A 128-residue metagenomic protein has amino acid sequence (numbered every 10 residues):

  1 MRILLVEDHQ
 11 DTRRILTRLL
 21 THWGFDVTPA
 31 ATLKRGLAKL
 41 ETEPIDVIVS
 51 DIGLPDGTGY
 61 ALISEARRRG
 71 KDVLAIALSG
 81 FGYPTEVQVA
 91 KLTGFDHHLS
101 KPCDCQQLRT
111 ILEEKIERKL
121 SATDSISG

Functional and structural regions predicted by a protein language model:
E7: Conserved acidic carboxylate
Q10-T28: Two-component/phosphorelay signaling modules centered on CheY-like receiver
T17, C103-L112, L120, D124: C-terminal output helix
P29-V47: Acidic, metal-coordinating helix/loop segments flanking the phosphotransfer/catalytic sites of two-component signaling
T32, T58-A61: Acidic catalytic/metal-coordinating carboxylates
Y60-D72: Short amphipathic alpha-helix used as the core "switch/output" element in two-component signaling
A61, G82-L99, T110: Alpha4 helix (beta4-alpha4-beta5 surface) of REC/receiver domains from two-component response regulators
